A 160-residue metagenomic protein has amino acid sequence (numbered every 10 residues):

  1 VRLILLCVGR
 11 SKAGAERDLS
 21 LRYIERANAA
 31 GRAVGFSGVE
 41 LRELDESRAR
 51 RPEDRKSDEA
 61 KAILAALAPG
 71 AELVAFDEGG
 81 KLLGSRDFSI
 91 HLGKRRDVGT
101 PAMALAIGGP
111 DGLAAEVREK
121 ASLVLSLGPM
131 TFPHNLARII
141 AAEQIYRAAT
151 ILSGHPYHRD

Functional and structural regions predicted by a protein language model:
V1-G31: N-terminal beta1-alpha1 ligand-phosphate binding loop
L5, V74, G108, A141: Conserved RecA-like P-loop NTPase ATPase core
L6-V8, R42, A106: Short hydrophobic segments within beta-strands
R10-S11, E78-K81, G109-G112: Short glycine-rich anion-binding loops that position phosphate/pyrophosphate groups of nucleotides and phosphorylated
R17, L21-E25, A60-K61, A115-R118: Short, surface-exposed alpha-helical segments at coil->helix boundaries
G35-M103: S-adenosyl-L-methionine/SAH cofactor-binding core of RNA-modifying enzymes
R86-G128: A mid-sequence interfacial segment
D111, A115-D160: Structured adenosyl-cofactor binding patch, chiefly the S-adenosyl-L-methionine
